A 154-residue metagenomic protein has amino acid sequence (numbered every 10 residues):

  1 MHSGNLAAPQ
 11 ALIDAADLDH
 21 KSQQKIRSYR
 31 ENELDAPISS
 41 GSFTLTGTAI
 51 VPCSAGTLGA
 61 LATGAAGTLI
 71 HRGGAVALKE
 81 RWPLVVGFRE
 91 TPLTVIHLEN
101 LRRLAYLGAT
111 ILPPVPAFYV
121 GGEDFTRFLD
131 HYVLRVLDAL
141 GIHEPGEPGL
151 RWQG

Functional and structural regions predicted by a protein language model:
M1-L84, T91-G154: A cross-family phosphate/adenosyl-ligand binding-site feature
